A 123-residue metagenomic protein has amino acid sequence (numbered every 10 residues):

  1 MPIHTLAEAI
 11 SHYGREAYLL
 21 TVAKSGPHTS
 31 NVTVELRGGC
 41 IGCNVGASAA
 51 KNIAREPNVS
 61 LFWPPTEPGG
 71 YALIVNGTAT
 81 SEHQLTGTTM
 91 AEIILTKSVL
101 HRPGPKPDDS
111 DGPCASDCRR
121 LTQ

Functional and structural regions predicted by a protein language model:
M1-Q123: Binding-site signature for planar aromatic cofactors or substrates
